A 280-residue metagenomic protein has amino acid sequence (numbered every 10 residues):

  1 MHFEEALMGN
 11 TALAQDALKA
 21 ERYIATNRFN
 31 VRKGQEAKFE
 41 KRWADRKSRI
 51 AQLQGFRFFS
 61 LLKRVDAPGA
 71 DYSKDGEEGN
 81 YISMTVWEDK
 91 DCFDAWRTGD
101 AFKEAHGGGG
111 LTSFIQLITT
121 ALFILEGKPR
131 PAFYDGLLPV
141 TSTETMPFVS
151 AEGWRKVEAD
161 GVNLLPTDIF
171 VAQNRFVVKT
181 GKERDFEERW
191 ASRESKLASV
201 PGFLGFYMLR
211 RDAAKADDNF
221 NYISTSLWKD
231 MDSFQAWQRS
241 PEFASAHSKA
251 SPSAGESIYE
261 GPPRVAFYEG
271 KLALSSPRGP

Functional and structural regions predicted by a protein language model:
M1-A12: N-terminal chloroplast transit peptides
F3-E4, R49-F58, S73-N80, V86-F133 (+3 more regions): An amphipathic, aromatic/His-enriched active-site/gating alpha helix that lines ligand/cofactor pockets
D16-Y23, K74-E77, L164-F170, A216-D218: Short, flexible turn/loop "capping" segments at secondary-structure junctions
R22-F29, I82, F170-F176: Active-site-flanking beta-strand signature of metal-NTP-handling nucleotidyl enzymes and homologous cyclase-like
R28-N30, M84-V86, V177, L209 (+1 more regions): Short hydrophobic/aromatic beta-strand micro-patches that form the beta-sheet surface supporting nucleotide- or nucleic
N30-F39, V177-F186: Short, surface-exposed ligand-recognition loops at beta-strand->loop->(often short) alpha-helix junctions that present
R64-Y72, A213: A cross-kingdom feature marking solvent-exposed beta-strand/loop segments within repeated, beta-rich binding/scaffold
E126-V177: Surface-exposed beta-loop interaction hotspot
